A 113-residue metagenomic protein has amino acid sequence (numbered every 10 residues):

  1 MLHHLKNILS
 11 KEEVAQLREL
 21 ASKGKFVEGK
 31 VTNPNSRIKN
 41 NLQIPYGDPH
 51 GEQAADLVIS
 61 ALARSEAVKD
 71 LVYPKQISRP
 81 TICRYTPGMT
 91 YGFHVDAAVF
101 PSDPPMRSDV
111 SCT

Functional and structural regions predicted by a protein language model:
M1-T81: Non-heme Fe(II)/2-oxoglutarate
A67-T113: Catalytic core of non-heme Fe(II) oxygenases with the double-stranded beta-helix
